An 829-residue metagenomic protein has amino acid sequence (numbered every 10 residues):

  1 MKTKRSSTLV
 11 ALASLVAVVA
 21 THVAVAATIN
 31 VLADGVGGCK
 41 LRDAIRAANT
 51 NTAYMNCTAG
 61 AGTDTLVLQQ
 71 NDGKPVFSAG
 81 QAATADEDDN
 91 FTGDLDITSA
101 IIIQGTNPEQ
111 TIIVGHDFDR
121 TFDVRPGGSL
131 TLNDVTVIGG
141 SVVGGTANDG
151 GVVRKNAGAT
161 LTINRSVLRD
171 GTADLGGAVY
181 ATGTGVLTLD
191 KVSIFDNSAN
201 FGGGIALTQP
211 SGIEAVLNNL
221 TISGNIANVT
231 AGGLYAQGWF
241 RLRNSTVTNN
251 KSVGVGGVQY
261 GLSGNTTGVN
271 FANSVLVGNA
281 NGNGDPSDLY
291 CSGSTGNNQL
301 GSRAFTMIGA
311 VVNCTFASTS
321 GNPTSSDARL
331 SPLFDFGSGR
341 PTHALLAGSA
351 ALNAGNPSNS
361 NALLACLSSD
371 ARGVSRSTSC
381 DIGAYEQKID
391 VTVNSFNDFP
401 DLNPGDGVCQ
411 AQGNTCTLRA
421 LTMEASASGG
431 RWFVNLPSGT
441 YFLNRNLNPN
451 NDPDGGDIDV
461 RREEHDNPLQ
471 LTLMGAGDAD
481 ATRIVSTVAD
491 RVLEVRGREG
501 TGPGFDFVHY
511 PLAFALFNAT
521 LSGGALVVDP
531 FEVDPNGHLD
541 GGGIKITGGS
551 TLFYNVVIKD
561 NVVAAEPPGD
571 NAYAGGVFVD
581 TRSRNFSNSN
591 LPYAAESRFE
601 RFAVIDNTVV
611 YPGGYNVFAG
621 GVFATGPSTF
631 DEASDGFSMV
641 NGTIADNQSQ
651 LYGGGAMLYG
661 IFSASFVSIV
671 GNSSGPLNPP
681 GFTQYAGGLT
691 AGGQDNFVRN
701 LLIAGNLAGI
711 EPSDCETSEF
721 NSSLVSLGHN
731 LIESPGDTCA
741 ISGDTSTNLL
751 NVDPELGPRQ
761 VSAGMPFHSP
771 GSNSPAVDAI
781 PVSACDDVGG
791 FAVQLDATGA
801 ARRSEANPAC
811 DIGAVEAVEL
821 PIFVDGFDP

Functional and structural regions predicted by a protein language model:
M1-A27: Sec-dependent, cleavable N-terminal signal peptides
V18, H22-D149, K155, T266-N518 (+3 more regions): N-terminal, post-signal-peptide segments of secreted/periplasmic proteins
T28, T111, T131, T136 (+13 more regions): Ser/Thr-centric signal marking residues that sit in or immediately flank functional binding/regulatory motifs
N56-G62, G429-G430, G569-N571, Y615-N616 (+2 more regions): Short helix-terminating capping/connector loops at secondary-structure junctions
G127-N218, N225-I226, V488, E499-E632 (+2 more regions): Right-handed parallel beta-helix
T160-T162, A181-A344, N361, K388 (+6 more regions): Predominantly extracellular beta-rich ligand-binding scaffolds that present long acidic/polar faces for carbohydrate
L820-P829: Short acidic, low-complexity intrinsically disordered linear motifs used for protein-protein interactions
